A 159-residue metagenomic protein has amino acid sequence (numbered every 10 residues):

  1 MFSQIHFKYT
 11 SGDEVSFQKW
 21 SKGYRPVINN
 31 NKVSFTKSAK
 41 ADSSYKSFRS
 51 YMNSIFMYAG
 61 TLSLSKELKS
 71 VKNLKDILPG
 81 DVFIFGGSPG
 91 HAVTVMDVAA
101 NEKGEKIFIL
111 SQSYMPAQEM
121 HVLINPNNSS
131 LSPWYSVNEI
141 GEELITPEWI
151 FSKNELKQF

Functional and structural regions predicted by a protein language model:
M1-L78, V82-A92, M96-M115, Y135: Acidic/His-rich structured neighborhood in mature extracellular/periplasmic domains
I109-F159: Low-complexity, Gly/Ser/Thr/Pro-rich intrinsically disordered linker/tail segments
